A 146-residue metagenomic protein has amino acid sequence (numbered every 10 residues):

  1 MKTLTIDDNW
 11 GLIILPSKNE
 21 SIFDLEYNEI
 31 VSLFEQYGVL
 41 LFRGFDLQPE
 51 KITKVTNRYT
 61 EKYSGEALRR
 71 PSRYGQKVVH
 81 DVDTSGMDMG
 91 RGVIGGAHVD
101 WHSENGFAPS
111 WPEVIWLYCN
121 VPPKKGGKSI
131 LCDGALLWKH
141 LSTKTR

Functional and structural regions predicted by a protein language model:
M1-R146: Non-heme Fe(II) oxygenase catalytic core, chiefly the N-lobe of the double-stranded beta-helix
